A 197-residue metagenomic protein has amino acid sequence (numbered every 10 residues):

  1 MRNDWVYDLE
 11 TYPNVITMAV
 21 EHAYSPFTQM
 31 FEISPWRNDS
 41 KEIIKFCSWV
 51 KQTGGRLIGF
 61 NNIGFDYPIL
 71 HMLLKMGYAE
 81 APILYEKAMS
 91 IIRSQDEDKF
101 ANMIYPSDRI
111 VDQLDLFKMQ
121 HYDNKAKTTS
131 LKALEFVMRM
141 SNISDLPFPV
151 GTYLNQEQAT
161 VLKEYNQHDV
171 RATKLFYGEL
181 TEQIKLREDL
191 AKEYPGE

Functional and structural regions predicted by a protein language model:
M1-A23: Gly/Thr-rich phosphate-binding beta-strand-loop-beta motif of the actin/hexokinase/Hsp70
D4, F65, H168: Short, well-structured alpha-helical interface segments that form or flank functional binding sites
Y7, L114, H168: Single, functionally critical "micro-switch" positions that shape active/binding sites and transmembrane helices
V15-M18, Y67-L74, F176: A short acidic (Asp/Glu
T28-A133: Conserved DEDDh/DEDDy metal-dependent 3′-5′ exonuclease domain
I58, F117-E197: Acidic, Mg2+-coordinating catalytic module of metal-dependent nucleases/exonucleases that use a two-metal-ion mechanism
